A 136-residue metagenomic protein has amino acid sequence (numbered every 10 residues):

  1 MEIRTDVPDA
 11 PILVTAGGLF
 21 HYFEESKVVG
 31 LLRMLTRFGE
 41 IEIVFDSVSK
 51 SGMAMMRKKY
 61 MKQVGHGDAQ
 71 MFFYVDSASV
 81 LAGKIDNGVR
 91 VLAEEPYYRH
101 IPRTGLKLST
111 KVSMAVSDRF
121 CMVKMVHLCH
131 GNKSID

Functional and structural regions predicted by a protein language model:
M1-D136: Alpha-helical subdomain
